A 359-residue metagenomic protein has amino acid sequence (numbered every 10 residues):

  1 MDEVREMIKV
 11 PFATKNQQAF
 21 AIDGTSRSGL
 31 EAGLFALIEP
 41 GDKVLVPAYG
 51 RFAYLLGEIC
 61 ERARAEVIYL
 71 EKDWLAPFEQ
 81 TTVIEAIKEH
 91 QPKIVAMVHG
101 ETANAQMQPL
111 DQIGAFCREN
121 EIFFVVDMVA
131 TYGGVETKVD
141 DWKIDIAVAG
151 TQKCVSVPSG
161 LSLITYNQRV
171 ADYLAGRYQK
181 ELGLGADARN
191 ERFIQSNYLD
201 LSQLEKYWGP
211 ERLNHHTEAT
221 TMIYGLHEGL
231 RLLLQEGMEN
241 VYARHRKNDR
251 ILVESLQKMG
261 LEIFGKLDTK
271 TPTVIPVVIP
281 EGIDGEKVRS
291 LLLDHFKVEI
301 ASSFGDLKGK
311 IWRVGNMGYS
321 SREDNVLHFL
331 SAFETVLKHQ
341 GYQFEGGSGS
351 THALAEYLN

Functional and structural regions predicted by a protein language model:
N16-A19, G237-R244, G260-L267, S303-G305 (+1 more regions): Flexible, glycine/charged-enriched surface loops at secondary-structure junctions
Q18-L45, Y49, A53-G57: Conserved beta-loop-alpha segment that forms the PLP phosphate-binding cup at the N-terminus of a helix
F78-G133, I146, C154: Active-site phosphate-binding strand-loop segment of PLP-dependent enzymes
D140-Q152: Conserved active-site segment immediately N-terminal to the catalytic lysine that forms the internal aldimine
V155-E254, K258, N359: Active-site C-terminal subdomain of aminotransferase-like
E262-H295: Conserved PLP-binding catalytic core of the aspartate aminotransferase-like
D306, K310-N359: PLP-dependent enzyme catalytic core of the Aspartate aminotransferase-like
